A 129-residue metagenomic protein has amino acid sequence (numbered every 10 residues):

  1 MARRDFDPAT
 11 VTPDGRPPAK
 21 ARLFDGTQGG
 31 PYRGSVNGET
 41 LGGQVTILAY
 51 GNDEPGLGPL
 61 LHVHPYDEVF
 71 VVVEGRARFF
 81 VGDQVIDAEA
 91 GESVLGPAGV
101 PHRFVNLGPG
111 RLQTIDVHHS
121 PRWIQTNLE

Functional and structural regions predicted by a protein language model:
M1-T46, L60, E129: A short, N-terminal "cap"/entry segment at the start of jelly-roll beta-barrel domains of the cupin/DSBH fold
V36-E39, L57-H64, V105-L107: Short histidine-centered beta-strand/loop micro-motifs that create catalytic or ligand/metal-coordination sites
L41-G43, N52-G56, R76, S120-W123: Short, charged/polar surface micro-motifs in flexible loops or helix N-caps
Y50-D53, V63-F79, V117: Short, conserved beta-strand element in jelly-roll/cupin
V69, R76-R78, V85, P101 (+1 more regions): Structural motif
D83-A98: Short acidic-glycine-tyrosine-enriched beta hairpin
A98-I124: Ligand-binding loop in jelly-roll beta-barrel domains
